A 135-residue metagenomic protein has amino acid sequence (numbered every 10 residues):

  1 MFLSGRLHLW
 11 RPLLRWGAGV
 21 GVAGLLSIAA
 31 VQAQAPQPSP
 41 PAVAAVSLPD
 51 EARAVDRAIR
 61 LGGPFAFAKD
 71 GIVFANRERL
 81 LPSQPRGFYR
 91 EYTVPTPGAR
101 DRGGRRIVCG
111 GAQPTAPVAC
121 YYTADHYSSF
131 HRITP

Functional and structural regions predicted by a protein language model:
M1, A23-G24, V46: Intrinsic-disorder/low-complexity peptide segments enriched for small residues
G5, P12-I28: Bacterial N-terminal signal peptides
L9, L14, A18, L80 (+1 more regions): Sequence-pattern detector for short linear motifs and compositional/periodic biases rather than a specific fold
R15, L25-S27, P40, P95 (+2 more regions): Low-complexity, intrinsically disordered or weakly predicted helical/coil tracts enriched in serine/threonine
A33-S83: N-terminal secretory signal peptides
A66-P135: Functional cores of ribonucleases/endoribonucleases
